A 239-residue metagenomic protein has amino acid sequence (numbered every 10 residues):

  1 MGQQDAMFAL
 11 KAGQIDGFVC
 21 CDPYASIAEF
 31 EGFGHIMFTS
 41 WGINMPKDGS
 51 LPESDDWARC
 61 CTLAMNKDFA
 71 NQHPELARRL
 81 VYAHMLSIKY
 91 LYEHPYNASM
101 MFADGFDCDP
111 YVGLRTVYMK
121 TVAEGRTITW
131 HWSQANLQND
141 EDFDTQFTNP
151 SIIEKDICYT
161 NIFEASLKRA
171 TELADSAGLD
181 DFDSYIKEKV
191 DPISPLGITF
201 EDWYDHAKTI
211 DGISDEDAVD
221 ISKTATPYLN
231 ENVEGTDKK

Functional and structural regions predicted by a protein language model:
M1-G2: Short beta-strand-to-loop elements that line the ligand-binding cleft of bilobed periplasmic-binding protein-like
D5-K11, I15-G105: Pocket-lining segment of extracytoplasmic ligand-binding domains
I15-D16, H131, N161: Residue-level marker of alpha-helix boundaries and capping positions
I27-A28, M45-K47, K120-T121, Y159-S166: Short secondary-structure boundary/hinge segments and terminal tails
M37, R126-I128, T199: Acidic, low-complexity intrinsically disordered regions
G42-G49, K89-Y90, A135-T148, Y204-G212: Short secondary-structure transition/capping segments
N71-D156: Secondary-structure end/capping motifs
T145-K239: Conserved C-terminal helix/tail region of periplasmic/extracytoplasmic solute-binding proteins
